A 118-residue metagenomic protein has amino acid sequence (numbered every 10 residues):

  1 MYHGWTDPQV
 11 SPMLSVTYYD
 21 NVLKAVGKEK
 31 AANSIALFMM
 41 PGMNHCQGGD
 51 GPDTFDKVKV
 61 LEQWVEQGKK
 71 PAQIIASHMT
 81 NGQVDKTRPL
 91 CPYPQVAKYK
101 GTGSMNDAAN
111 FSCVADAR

Functional and structural regions predicted by a protein language model:
M1-R118: C-terminal His-loop and adjacent cap/lid subdomain of alpha/beta-hydrolase
